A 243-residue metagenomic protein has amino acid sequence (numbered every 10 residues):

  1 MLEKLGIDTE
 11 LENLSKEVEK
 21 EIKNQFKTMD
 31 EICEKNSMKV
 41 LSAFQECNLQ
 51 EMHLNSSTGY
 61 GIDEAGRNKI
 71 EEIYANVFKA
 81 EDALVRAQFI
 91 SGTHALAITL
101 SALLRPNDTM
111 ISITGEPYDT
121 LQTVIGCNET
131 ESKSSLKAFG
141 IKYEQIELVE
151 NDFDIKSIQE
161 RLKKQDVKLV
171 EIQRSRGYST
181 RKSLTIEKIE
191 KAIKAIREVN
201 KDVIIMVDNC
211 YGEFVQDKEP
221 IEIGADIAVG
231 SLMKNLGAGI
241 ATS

Functional and structural regions predicted by a protein language model:
L2-S15, E19, K23, D30 (+5 more regions): Conserved PLP-enzyme active-site core in the AAT-like
C33-S37: Acidic, PIN/NYN-like endoribonuclease modules and their adjacent C-terminal/linker elements
I73: Solvent-exposed, charged/polar functional surfaces in cytosolic regulatory/catalytic domains
